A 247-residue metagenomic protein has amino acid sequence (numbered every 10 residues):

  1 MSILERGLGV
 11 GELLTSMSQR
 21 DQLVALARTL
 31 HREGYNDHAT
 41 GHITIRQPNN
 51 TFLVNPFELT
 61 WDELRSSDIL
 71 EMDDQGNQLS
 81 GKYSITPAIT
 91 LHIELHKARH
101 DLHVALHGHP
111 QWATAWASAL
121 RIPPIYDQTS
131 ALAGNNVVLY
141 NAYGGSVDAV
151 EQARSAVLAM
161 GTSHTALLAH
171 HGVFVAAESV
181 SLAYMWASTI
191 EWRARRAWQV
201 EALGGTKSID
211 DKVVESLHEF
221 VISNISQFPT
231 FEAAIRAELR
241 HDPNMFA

Functional and structural regions predicted by a protein language model:
M1-A247: Glycine-rich flexible loops
